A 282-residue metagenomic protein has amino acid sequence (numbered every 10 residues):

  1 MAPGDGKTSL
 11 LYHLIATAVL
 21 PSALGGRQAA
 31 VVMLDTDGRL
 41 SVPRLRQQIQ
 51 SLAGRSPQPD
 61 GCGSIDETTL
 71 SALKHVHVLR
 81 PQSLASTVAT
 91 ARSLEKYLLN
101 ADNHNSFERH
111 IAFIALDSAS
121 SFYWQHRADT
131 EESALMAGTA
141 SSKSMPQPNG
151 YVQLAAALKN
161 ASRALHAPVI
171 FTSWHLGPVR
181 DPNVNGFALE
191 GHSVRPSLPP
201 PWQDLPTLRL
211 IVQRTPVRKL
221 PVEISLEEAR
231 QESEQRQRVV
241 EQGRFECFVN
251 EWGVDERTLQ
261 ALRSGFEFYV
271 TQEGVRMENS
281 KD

Functional and structural regions predicted by a protein language model:
M1-D282: N-terminal regions of ATP-driven nucleic-acid and macromolecular assemblies, encompassing P-loop NTP-binding domains
